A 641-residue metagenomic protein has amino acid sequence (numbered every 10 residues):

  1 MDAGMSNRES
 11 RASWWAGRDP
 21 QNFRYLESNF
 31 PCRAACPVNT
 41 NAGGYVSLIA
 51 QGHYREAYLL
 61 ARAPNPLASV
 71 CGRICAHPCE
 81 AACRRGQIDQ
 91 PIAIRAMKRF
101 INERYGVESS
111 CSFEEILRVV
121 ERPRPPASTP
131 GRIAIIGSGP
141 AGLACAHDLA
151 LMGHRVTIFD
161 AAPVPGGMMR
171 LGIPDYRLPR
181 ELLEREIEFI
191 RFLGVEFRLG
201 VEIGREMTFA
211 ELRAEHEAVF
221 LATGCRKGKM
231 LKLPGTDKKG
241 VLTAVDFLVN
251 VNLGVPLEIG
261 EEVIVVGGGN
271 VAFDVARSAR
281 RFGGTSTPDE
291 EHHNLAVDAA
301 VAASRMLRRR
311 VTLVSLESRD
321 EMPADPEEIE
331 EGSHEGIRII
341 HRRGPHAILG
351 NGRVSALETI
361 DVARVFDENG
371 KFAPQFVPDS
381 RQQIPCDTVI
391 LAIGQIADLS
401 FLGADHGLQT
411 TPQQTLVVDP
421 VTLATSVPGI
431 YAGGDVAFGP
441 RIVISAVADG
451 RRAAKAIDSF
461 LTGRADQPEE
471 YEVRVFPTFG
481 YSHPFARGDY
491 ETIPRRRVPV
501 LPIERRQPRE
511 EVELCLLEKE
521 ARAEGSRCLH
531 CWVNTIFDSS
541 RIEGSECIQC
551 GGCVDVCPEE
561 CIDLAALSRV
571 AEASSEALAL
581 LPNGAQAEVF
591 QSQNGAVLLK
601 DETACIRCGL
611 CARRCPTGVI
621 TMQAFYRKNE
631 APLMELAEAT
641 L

Functional and structural regions predicted by a protein language model:
D2, S6, S10-R24, E330-G336 (+4 more regions): Mid-to-C-terminal Rossmann-like scaffold of FAD/NAD(P)H-dependent oxidoreductases
N7, L26, F30-Q51, G72-I101 (+8 more regions): Iron-sulfur cluster-binding cysteine motifs and their immediate structural context in ferredoxin-like electron-transfer
R8, A34, V38-P123, R191 (+4 more regions): Glycine/serine-rich phosphate-binding loop and adjoining beta1-alpha1 elements at the start of nucleotide-handling
R8-E9, N39-A50, Y58-A61, I88-R95 (+7 more regions): Beta1-alpha1 glycine-rich phosphate/pyrophosphate-binding loop at the start of Rossmann-like nucleotide-binding domains
N102-P126, R185-R205, G228-M306, T410-S426 (+1 more regions): Glycine-rich dinucleotide-binding loop and its adjacent helix/turn
A127-S128, R132-I136, E184-L233, A347-E358 (+3 more regions): Feature captures the FAD/FMN-dependent oxidoreductase FAD-binding
K239-V263, G269, G352, D367-P440: FAD-site-proximal beta/loop scaffold in flavoenzymes
S286-A299, G433-R464: A conserved FAD-binding loop/helix module that cradles the flavin
